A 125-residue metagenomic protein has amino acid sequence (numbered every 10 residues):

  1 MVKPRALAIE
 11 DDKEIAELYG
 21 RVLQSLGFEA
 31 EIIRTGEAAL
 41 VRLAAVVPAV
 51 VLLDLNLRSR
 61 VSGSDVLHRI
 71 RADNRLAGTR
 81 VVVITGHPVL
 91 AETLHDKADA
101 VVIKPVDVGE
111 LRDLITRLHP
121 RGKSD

Functional and structural regions predicted by a protein language model:
M1-L7, D107-D125: Non-catalytic signal-transmission and effector/linker regions of two-component phosphorelay proteins
E10, T85: Conserved acidic carboxylate
D12-A16, R58-S59, V108: Short acidic/polar segment at the start of the alpha1 helix of CheY-like receiver
D12-E31: Two-component/phosphorelay signaling modules centered on CheY-like receiver
I32-V50: Acidic, metal-coordinating helix/loop segments flanking the phosphotransfer/catalytic sites of two-component signaling
D54-N56: Active-site residues of response regulator receiver
V61, D65, G86-K104, G109-D113: Alpha4 helix (beta4-alpha4-beta5 surface) of REC/receiver domains from two-component response regulators
S64-A77: Short amphipathic alpha-helix used as the core "switch/output" element in two-component signaling
